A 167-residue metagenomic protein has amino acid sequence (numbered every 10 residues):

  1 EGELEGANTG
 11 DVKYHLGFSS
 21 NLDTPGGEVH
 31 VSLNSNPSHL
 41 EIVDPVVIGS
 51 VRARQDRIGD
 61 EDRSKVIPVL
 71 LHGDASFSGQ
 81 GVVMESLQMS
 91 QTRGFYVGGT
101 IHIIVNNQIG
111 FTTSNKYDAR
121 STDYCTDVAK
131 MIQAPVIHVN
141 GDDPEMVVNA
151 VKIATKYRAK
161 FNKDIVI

Functional and structural regions predicted by a protein language model:
E1-V69, A75-I101, G110-K116, I132: Conserved internal helical-beta-strand scaffold that buttresses enzyme catalytic cores
G73-A75, V105-Q108, G141-D142: An acidic- and aromatic-residue-enriched active-site/binding cleft used to recognize and process polar
T92, V128, Y157: Hydrophobic/aromatic ligand-binding patch that stacks against planar heteroaromatic rings of cofactors or nucleotides
H102, V136-H138, V166: Conserved beta-strand scaffold positions in the cores of enzyme catalytic domains, especially in NTP/NDP-utilizing
Y117-S121: A short beta-strand-to-alpha-helix junction
D123-A150: Conserved thiamine diphosphate
M146-I167: Structural signature of the thiamine diphosphate
